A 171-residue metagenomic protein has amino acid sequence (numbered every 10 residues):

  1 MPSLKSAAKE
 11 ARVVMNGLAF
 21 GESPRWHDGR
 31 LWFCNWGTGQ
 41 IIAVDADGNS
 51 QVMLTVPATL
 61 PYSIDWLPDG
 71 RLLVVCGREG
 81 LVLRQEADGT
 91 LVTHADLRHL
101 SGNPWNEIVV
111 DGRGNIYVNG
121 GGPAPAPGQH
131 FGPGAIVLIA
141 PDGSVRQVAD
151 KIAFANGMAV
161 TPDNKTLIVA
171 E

Functional and structural regions predicted by a protein language model:
M1-E171: Sequence-structural signature of mature extracellular/luminal beta-sheet repeat domains, prominently beta-propellers
